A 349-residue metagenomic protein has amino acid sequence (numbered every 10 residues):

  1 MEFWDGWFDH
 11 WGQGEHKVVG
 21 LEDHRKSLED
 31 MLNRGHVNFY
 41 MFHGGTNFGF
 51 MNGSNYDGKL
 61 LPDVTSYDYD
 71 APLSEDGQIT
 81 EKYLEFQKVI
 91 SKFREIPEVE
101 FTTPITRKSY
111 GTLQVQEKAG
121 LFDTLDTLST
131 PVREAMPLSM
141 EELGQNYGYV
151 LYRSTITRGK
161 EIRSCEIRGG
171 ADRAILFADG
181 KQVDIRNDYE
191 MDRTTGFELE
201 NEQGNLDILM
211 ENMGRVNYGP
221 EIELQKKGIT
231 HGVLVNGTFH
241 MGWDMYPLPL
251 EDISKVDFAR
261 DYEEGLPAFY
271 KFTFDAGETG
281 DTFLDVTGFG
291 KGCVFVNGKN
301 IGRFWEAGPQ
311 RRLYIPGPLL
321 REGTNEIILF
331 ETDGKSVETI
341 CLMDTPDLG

Functional and structural regions predicted by a protein language model:
M1-F8, D30-G35, F39-R260, T332-K335 (+1 more regions): Carbohydrate-binding surfaces of carbohydrate-active enzymes
F3-L28: Extracellular glycoside hydrolase catalytic/binding regions
K26, I315-P316: Signal that preferentially marks extracellular ectodomain short beta-strand elements of beta-sandwich modules
N146-T157, E264-G277, L313: Short beta-strands within extracellular/lumenal beta-sheet-rich domains
I162-A178, L206, F274-N297, F304-W305 (+1 more regions): Aromatic-lined ligand-binding clefts that engage carbohydrates, nucleic acids, or primary amines
V183-D192, R303-L313: Aromatic-rich membrane-interfacial microdomains
L199-E202, P318-E322: Surface-exposed, short loops/turns at beta-strand junctions within beta-sandwich domains
N212-M213, E221, G290-W305, L319-G349: C-terminal functional regions that serve as terminal interaction/effector modules
